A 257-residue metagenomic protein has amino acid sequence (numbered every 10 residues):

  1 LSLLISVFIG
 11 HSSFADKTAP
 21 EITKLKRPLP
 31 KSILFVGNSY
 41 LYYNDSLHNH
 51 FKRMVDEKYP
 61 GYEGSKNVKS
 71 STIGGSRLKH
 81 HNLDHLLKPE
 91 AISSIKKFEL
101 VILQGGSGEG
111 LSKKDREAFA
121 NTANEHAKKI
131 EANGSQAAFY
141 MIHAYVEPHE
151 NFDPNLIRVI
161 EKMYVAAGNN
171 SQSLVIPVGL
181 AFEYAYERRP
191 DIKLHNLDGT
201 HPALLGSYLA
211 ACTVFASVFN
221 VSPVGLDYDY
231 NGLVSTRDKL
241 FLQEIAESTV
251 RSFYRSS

Functional and structural regions predicted by a protein language model:
S2-F8: Bacterial N-terminal signal peptides
S12-A15: Boundary at the C-terminal end of the N-terminal hydrophobic targeting segment
K17-S32: N-terminal low-complexity, Pro/Thr/Ser-rich intrinsically disordered segments that act as propeptides or flexible
S32-I33, L41-A120, N124: Conserved SGNH/GDSL esterase-like catalytic core that processes O-acyl groups on lipids and polysaccharides
V36-G37, Y140: Short hydrophobic segments within beta-strands
D45, N49, L204-A216: A structural signal for well-ordered alpha-helical segments within the folded catalytic domains of diverse enzymes
E90-L204, A216, P223-G225: Alpha-helical cap/lid subdomain in secreted, periplasmic, or secretory-pathway luminal O-acyl-processing enzymes
H201, A211-S257: Conserved catalytic region of serine esterases and O-acyltransferases that act on ester linkages in lipids
